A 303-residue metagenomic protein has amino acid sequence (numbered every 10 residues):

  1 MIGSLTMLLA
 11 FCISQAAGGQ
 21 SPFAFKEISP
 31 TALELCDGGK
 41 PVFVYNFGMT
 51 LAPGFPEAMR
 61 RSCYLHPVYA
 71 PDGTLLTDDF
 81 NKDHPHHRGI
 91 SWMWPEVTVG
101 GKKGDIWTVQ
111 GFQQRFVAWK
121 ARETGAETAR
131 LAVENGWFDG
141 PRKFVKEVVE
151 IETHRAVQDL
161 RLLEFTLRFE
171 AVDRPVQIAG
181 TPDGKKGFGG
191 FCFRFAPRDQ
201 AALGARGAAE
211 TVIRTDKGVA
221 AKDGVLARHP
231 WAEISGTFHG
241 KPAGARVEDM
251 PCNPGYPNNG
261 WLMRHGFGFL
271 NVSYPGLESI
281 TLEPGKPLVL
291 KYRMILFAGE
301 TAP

Functional and structural regions predicted by a protein language model:
G3-S14: Bacterial N-terminal signal peptides
L5, P85-D159: Extended, loop-rich substrate-binding clefts of extracytoplasmic carbohydrate-active enzymes
Q20-H87, T166, P175, T181 (+1 more regions): Beta-strand-rich N-terminal accessory domains
P53-I106, A205-P230: Extracellular/lumen-exposed scaffold segments
N135-D139, I151-R155, F169-D173, F195-D199 (+1 more regions): Beta-strand elements of well-folded, non-transmembrane domains
T153-L162, I178-P182, A202, T281-E283: Short, solvent-exposed beta-strand/turn "edge" segments of beta-rich domains on protein surfaces
P175, G180-N253: Active-site/ligand-binding surface loops and adjacent short beta/alpha elements that line catalytic pockets across
A245-P303: Beta-strand-rich recognition/accessory modules
